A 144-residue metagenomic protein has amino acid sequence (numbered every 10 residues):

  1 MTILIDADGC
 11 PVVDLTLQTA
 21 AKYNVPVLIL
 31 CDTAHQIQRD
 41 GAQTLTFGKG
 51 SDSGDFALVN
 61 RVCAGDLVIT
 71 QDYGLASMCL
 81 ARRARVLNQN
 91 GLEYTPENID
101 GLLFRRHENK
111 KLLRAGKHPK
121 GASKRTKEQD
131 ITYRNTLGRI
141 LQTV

Functional and structural regions predicted by a protein language model:
T2-V144: Nuclease catalytic cores that cleave nucleic-acid phosphodiester bonds, predominantly acidic two-metal-ion
